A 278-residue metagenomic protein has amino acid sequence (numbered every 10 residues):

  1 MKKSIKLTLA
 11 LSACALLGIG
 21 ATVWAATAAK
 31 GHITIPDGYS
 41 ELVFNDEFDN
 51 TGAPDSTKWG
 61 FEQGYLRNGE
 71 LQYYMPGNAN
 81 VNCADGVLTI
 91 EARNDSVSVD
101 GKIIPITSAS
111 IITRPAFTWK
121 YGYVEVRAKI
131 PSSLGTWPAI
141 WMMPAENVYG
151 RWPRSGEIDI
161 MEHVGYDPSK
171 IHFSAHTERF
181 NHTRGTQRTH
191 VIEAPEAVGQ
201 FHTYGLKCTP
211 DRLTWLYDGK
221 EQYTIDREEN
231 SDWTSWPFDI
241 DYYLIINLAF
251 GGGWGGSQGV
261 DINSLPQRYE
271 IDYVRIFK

Functional and structural regions predicted by a protein language model:
K2-A10: Bacterial N-terminal signal peptides that target proteins for export
A10-G20: Bacterial N-terminal signal peptides
W24-K278: GH16 jelly-roll
